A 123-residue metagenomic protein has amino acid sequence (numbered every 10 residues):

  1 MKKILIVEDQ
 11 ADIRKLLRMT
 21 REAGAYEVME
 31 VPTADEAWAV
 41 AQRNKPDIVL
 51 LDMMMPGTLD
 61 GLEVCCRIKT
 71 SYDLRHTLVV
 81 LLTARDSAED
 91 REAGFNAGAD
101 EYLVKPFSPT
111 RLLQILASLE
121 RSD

Functional and structural regions predicted by a protein language model:
E8: Conserved acidic carboxylate
A11-M29, L119: Two-component/phosphorelay signaling modules centered on CheY-like receiver
R18, E63, D86-L103, Q114: Alpha4 helix (beta4-alpha4-beta5 surface) of REC/receiver domains from two-component response regulators
E30-I48: Acidic, metal-coordinating helix/loop segments flanking the phosphotransfer/catalytic sites of two-component signaling
T33-E36, L59-E63: Acidic catalytic/metal-coordinating carboxylates
A39, L62-R75: Short amphipathic alpha-helix used as the core "switch/output" element in two-component signaling
D52-M53, T83: Active-site residues of response regulator receiver
F107-L116: C-terminal output helix
